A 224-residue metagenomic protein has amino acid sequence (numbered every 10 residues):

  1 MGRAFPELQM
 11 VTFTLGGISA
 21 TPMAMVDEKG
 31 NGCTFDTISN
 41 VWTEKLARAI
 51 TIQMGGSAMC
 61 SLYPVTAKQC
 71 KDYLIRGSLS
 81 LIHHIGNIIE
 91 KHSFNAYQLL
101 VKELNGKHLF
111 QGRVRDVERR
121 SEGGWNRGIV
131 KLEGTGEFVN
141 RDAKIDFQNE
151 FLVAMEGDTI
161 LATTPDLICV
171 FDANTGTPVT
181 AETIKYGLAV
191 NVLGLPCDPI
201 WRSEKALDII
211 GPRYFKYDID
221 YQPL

Functional and structural regions predicted by a protein language model:
G2-N40: Catalytic or ion-translocation cores adjacent to nucleophile or general acid/base/metal-coordination motifs in diverse
R3, A58-L62, V192: General beta-strand structural signal in soluble alpha/beta enzymes
A4, A67-Q69, D198-I200: Flexible loop/turn segments at secondary-structure boundaries
M25-E28, H92-S93, I219-L224: Short C-terminal domain-edge/linker segments immediately following a structured domain
V26-L79: Conserved anion/nucleotide-ligand pocket segment
G56-E133: ATP/pyrophosphate-binding catalytic subdomain of soluble kinases
R113-L224: C-terminal non-catalytic interaction/assembly regions of soluble proteins
